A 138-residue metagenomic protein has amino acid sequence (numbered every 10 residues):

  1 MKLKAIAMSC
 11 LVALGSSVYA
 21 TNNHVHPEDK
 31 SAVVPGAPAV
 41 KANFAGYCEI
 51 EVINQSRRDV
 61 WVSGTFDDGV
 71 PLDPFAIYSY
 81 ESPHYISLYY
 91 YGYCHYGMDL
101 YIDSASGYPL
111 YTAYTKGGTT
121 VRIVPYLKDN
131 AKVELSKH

Functional and structural regions predicted by a protein language model:
A5-L14: Sec-dependent N-terminal signal peptides
Y19-H138: Intrinsically disordered, low-complexity segments enriched in small/polar residues
